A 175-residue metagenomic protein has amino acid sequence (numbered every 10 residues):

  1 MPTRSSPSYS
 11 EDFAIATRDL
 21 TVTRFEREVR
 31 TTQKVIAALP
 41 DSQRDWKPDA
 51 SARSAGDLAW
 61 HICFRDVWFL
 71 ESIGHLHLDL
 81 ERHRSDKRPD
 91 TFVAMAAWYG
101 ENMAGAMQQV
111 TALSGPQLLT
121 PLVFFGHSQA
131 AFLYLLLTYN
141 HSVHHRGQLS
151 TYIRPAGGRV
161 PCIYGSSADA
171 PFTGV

Functional and structural regions predicted by a protein language model:
P2-R4, V22-I36, Q43-S85, V123-V175: Short, contiguous alpha-helical
P7-F13, A38: His/Met- and acidic-residue-enriched segments that coordinate or traffic transition-metal cofactors and support
A16-V22, P89-A96, L136: Active-site rim elements
E28-T32, G100, S114: A general secondary-structure boundary signal
L39-S42, T111-L113: Short, solvent-exposed, charged loop/turn and helix-capping segments that join or cap alpha-helices on peripheral
E71-S72, L76-L113: Helix-adjacent hinge/juxtasegments
V110-F125: Acidic catalytic patch
